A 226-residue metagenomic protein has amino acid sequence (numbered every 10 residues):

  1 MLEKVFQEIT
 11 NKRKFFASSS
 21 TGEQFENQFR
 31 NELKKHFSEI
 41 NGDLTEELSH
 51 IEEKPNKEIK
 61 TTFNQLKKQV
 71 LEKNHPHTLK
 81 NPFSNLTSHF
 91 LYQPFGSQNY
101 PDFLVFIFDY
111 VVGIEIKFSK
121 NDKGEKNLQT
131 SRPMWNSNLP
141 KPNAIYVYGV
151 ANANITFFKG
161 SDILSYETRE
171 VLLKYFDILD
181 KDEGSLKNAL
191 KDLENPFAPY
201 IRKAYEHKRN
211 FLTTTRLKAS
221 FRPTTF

Functional and structural regions predicted by a protein language model:
M1-S88: Acidic-basic catalytic patches of nuclease active cores, encompassing PD-(D/E)XK and other metal-cofactor nuclease
K34, S38, F118-N121, A151: Hydrophobic/aromatic-lined pockets within catalytic cores
H77-G96, F221-T225: Short N-terminal helix-initiation segments at or just after the protein's N-terminus
T87-L104, G124-S137: Catalytic micro-motifs at enzyme active sites that drive phosphoryl/nucleotidyl and oxygen chemistry
Y100, V111, K141-I145: Extracellular structured ligand-interaction cores
F103-V105, Y110-K120: Conserved catalytic cores of phosphodiester-cleaving nucleases, focusing on short active-site segments
K123-G124, T130-F226: Acidic, metal/cofactor-coordinating or nucleic-acid-engaging core segments within structured domains
